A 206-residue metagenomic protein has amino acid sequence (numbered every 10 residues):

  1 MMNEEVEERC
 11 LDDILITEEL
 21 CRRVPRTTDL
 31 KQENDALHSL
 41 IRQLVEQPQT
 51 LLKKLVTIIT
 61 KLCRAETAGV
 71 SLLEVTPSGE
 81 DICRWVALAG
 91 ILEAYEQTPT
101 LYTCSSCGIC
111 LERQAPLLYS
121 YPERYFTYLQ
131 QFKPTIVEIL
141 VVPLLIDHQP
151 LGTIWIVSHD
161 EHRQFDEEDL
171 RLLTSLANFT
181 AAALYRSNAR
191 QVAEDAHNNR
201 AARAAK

Functional and structural regions predicted by a protein language model:
M1-T50, K61, L151, A189-A205: Signal-transmission linkers at sensory-effector interfaces
I41-P48, L55-R64, L72-P77, L111: Short regulatory alpha-helical segment in sensory/regulatory domains of signaling proteins that mediates
T57-T60, G69-T98: GAF sensory/regulatory domain recognition with acknowledged cross-activation on helical regulatory dimers
I91, T153-R163: Short beta-strand-to-loop transition segments that serve as allosteric relay/switch motifs in sensory/regulatory domains
I91-L117: Acidic/proline- and glycine-rich, intrinsically disordered low-complexity segments that serve as regulatory linkers
L92-Y95, L117-E138, S158: Signal-transducing coupling segments at domain and membrane junctions
V137-I146, P150: A short, aliphatic-rich beta-strand micro-motif
T174-A181: Allosteric cytosolic regulatory segments
